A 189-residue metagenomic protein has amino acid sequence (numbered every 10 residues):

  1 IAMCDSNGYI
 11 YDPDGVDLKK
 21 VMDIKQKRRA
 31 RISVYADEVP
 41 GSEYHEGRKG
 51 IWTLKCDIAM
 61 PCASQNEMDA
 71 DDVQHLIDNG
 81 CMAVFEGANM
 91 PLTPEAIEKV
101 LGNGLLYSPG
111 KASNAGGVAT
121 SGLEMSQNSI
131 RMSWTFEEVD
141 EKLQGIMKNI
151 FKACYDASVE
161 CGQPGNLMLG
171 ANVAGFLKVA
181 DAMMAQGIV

Functional and structural regions predicted by a protein language model:
I1-A2, E43, D57-I58, M82-V84 (+1 more regions): Structural motif
I1-K55: Glycine-rich phosphate/diphosphate-binding loop of Rossmann-like nucleotide-binding domains
G8, D14-K19, S33, N66 (+4 more regions): Flexible, active-site-adjacent loop/turn segments at secondary-structure boundaries
Y11, C62-E67, A115: Short, small-residue-enriched loops and turns at beta-alpha junctions that line or gate enzyme active sites
E46-I58, N66-A83: Rossmann-fold NAD(P) dinucleotide-binding segment
M60-C62, G87: Short, well-ordered coil/turn residues at beta-beta hairpins and beta-strand->alpha-helix junctions within
A63-D71, P91-P94: Beta-loop-alpha module in the N-terminal Rossmann-like domain of NAD(P)-dependent dehydrogenases, especially those
H75-V189: Adenosine-phosphate binding glycine-rich loop
